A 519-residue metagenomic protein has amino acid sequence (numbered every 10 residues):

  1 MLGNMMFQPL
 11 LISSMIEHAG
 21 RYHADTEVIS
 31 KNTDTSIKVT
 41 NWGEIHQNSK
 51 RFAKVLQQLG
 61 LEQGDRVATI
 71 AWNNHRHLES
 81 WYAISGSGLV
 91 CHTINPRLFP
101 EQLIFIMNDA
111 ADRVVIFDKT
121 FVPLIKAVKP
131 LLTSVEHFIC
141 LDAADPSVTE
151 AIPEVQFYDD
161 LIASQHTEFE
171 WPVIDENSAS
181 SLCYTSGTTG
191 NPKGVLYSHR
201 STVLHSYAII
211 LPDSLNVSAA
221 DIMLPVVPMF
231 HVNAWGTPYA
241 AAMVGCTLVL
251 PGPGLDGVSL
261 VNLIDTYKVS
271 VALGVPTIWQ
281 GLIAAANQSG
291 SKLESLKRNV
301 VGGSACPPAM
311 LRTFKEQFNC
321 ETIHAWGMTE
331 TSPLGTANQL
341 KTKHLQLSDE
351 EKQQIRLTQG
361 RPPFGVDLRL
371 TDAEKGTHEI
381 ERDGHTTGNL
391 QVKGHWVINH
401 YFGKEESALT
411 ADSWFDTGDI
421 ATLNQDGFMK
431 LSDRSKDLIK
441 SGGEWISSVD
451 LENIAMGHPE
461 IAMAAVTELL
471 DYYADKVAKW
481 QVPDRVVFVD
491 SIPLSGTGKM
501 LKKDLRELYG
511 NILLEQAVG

Functional and structural regions predicted by a protein language model:
M1-L10, P146-A179: Flexible, low-complexity linker/hinge segments
M15-I16, Q58-L59, G86-D160, I174 (+1 more regions): Structural core segment of the AMP-binding/adenylate-forming
V28-N74, L78-Y82, F99-I104, F157-D160: Conserved AMP-binding/adenylate-forming core of the ANL superfamily
I45, N299, C306, M310-A325 (+4 more regions): Conserved AMP-binding/adenylate-forming
L56-L61, H166-S178, L182-L224, G236 (+1 more regions): Conserved adenylate-forming
W72, F117-A127, A144, V227 (+5 more regions): Adenylate-forming
L98, I104-F105, V115-K119, A272 (+5 more regions): AMP-binding/adenylate-forming catalytic core of the ANL superfamily
V203-I222, V232-S270, A285-A286: Conserved AMP-binding/adenylation subdomain of ANL enzymes
